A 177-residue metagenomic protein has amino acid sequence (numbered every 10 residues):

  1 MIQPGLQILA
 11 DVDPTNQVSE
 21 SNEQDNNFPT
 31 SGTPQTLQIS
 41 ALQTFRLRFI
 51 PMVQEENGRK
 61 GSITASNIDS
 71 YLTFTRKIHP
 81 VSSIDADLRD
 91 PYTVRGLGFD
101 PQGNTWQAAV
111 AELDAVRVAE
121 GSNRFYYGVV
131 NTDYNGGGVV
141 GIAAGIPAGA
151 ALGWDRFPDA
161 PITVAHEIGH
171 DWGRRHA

Functional and structural regions predicted by a protein language model:
M1-I50: Extracellular/luminal regions of secreted and cell-surface proteins that mediate adhesion/ECM remodeling
I39-A177: Active-site-proximal segment of zinc-dependent metalloprotease catalytic domains
